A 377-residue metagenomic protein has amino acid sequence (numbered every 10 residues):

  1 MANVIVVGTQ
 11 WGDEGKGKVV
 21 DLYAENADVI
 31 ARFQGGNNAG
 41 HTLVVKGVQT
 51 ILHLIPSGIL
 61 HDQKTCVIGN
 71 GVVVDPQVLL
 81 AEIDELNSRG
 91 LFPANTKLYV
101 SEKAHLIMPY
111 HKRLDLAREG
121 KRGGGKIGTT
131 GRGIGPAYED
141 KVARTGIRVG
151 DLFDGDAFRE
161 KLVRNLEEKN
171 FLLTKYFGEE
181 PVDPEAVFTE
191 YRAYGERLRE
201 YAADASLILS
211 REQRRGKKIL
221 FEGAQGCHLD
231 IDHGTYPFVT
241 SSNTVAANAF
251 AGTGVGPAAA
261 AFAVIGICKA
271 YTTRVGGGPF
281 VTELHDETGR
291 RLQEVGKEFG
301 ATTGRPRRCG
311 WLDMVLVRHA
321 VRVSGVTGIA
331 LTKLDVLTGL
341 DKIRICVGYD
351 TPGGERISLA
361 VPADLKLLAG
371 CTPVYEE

Functional and structural regions predicted by a protein language model:
M1-E377: Non-transmembrane, aqueous-exposed alpha-helical and coiled segments at domain scale
